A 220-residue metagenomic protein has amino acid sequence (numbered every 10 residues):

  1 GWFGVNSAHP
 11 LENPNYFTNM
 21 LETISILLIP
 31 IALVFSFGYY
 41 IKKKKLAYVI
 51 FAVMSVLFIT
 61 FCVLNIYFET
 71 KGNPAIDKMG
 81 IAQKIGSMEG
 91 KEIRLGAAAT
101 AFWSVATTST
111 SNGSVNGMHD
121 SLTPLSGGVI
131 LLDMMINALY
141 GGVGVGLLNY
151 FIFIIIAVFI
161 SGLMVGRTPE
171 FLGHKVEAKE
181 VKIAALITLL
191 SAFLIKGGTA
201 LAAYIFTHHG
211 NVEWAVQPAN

Functional and structural regions predicted by a protein language model:
G1-E22, D77-V145, N211-N220: P-loop potassium selectivity filter motif centered on the GYG triad
W2-S7, L28-I31, L163: Active-site-adjacent bridging/hinge elements
N13, F17-T18, P124-A138, I152-E170 (+1 more regions): Helix-loop-helix junctions within the multi-pass membrane cores of secondary transporters/permeases
N19-I26, L148-I154: Structural signature of hydrophobic alpha-helical transmembrane segments
I26-I31, G38, K44-G72, G144-N149 (+1 more regions): Selective recognition of specific alpha-helical transmembrane segments in multi-pass small-molecule
A32-S36, L46-F51, S55-F61, I81-G90 (+8 more regions): Extended, hydrophobic alpha-helical segments in both membrane/secreted and soluble proteins
F35-K44, N116-S121, A138-G144, G162-L189 (+1 more regions): Hydrophobic alpha-helical bundle architecture
Y67-K84, A203-N211: Functional transmembrane-helix hotspots
